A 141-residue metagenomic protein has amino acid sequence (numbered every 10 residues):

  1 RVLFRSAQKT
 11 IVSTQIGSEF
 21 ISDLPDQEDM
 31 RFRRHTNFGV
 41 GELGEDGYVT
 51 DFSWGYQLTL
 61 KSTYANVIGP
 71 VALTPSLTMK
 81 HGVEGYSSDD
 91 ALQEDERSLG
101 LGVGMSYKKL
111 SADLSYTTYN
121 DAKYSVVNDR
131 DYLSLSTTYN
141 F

Functional and structural regions predicted by a protein language model:
R1, T59-K61, S76, G100-G104 (+1 more regions): Outer-membrane beta-barrel architecture
F4-V12, A65-T74, G104-S106: Short loop/turn motifs that connect adjacent beta-strands in outer-membrane beta-barrel proteins
V12-I16, P75-L77, V103, A112-L114 (+1 more regions): Membrane-embedded beta-strand positions of outer-membrane beta-barrel proteins
I16-S22, S62-N66, M79-G85, Y107-K109 (+2 more regions): Transmembrane beta-strands of outer-membrane beta-barrel pores
D23-E45: Solvent-exposed loop segments that connect transmembrane elements
E42-Y48, G85-D90, D121-S125: Extracellular loop and loop/strand-boundary signature of outer-membrane beta-barrel proteins
D46-W54, Q93-D95, V127-D129: Short sequence motifs at beta-strands and strand-loop junctions characteristic of Gram-negative outer-membrane
D129-F141: Outer-membrane beta-barrel "beta-signal"
